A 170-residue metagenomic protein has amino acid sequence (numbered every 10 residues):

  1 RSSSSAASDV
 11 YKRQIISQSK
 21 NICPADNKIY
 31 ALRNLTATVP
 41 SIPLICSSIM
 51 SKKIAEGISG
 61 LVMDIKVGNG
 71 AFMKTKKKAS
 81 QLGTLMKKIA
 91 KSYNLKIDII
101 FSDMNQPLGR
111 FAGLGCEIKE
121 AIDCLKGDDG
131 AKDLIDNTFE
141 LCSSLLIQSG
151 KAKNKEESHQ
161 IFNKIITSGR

Functional and structural regions predicted by a protein language model:
R1-A7, Y11: Single conserved hydrophobic/aromatic residue that forms the stacking wall/gate of nucleotide- or nucleobase-binding
S8, I49-A55, M86-I89, G130-A131: A generic local secondary-structure boundary/capping motif
K12-E56: Phosphate/diphosphate-binding glycine-rich loops and adjacent basic-rich segments that engage nucleotide
D26-L35, D64-M73, M104-P107: Active-site-proximal beta-alpha loop/turn segments in soluble metabolic enzymes
A37, S41, K74-Q81, G113: Alpha-helix N-cap and loop-to-helix initiation/capping positions
K52-G57, S92-Y93, Q148: Alpha-helix C-terminal capping segments
L61, I65-S102: Functional cores that coordinate and move charged inorganic groups
I89, K96-R170: A glycine- and small/hydrophobic-rich beta-loop-beta segment that serves as a flexible "lid/hinge" or phosphate-binding
